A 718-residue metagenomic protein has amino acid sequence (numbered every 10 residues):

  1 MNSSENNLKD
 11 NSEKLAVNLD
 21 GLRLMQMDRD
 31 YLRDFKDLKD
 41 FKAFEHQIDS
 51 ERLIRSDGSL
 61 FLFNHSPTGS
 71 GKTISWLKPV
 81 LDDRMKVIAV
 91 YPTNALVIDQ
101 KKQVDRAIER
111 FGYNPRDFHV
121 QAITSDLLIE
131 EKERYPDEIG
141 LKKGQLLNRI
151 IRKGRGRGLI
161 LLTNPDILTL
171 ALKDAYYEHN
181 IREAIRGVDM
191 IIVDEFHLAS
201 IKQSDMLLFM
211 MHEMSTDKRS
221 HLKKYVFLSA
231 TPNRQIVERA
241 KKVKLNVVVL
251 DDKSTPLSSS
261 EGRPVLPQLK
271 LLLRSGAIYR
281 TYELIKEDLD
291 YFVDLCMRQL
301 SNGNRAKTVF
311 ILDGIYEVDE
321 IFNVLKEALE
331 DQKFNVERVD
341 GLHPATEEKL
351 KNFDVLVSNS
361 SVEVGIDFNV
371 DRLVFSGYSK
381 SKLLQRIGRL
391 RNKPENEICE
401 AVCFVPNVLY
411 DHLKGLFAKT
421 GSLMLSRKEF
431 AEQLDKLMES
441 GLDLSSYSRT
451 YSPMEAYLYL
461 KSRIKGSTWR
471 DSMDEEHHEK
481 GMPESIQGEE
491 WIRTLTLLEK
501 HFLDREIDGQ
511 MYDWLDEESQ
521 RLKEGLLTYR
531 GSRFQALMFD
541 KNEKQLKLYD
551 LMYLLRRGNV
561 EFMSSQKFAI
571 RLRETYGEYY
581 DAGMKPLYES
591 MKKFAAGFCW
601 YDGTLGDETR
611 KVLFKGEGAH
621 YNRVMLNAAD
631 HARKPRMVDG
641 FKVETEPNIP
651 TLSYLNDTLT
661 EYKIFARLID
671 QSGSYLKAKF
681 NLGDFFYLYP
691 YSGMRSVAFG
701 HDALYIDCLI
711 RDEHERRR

Functional and structural regions predicted by a protein language model:
M1-R718: N-terminal helicase ATP-binding lobe
